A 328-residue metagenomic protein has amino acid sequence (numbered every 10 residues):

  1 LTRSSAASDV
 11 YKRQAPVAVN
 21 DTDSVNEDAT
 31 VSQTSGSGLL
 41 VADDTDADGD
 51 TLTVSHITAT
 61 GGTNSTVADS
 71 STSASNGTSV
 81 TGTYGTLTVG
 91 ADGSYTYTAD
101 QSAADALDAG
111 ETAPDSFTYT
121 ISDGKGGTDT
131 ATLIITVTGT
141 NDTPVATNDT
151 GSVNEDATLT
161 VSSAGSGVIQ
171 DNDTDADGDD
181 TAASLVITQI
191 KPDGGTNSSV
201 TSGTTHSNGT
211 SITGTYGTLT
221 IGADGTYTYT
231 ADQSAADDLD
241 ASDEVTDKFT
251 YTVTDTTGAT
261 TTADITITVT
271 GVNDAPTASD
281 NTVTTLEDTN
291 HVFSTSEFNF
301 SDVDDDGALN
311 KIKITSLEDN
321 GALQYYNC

Functional and structural regions predicted by a protein language model:
L1-A7, Y11, G127, A259: Single conserved hydrophobic/aromatic residue that forms the stacking wall/gate of nucleotide- or nucleobase-binding
S8-R13, L133-N141, I267-N273: Interdomain boundary/hinge segments at the C-termini of tandem beta-sandwich modules
V17-V80, V145-I212, T277-Y326: Extracellular ectodomain surface segments
T78-D105, S116-T118, G209-A236, T250 (+1 more regions): Strand-loop-strand motifs at the edges of beta-sheets in extracellular beta-sandwich domains
A106-E111, D238-D243: Short consensus segments that form the blades of beta-propeller domains, in both extracellular/periplasmic
T112-S116, E244-K248: Extracellular Ig-like/FN3 beta-sandwich strand-entry sites
I121-G127, V253-A259: Short, solvent-exposed loop/turn segments at the edges of extracellular beta-sandwich modules
